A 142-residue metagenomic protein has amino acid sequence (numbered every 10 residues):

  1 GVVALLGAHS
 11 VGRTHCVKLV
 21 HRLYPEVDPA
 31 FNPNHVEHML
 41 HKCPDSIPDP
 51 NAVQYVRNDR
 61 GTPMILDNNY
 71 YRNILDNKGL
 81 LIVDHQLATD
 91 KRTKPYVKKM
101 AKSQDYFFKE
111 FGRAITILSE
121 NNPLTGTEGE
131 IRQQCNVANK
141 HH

Functional and structural regions predicted by a protein language model:
G1-H142: Catalytic cores of secreted/periplasmic or lumenal enzymes
